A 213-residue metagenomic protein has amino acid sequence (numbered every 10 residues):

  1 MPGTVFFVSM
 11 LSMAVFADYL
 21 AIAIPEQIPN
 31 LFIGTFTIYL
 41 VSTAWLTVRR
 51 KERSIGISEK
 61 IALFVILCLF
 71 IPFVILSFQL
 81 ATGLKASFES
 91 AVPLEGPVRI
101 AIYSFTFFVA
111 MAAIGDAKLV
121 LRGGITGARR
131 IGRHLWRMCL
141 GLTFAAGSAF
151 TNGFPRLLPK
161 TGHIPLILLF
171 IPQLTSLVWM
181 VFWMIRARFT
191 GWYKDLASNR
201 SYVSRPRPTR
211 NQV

Functional and structural regions predicted by a protein language model:
M1-V213: Alpha-helical membrane insertion/targeting regions
